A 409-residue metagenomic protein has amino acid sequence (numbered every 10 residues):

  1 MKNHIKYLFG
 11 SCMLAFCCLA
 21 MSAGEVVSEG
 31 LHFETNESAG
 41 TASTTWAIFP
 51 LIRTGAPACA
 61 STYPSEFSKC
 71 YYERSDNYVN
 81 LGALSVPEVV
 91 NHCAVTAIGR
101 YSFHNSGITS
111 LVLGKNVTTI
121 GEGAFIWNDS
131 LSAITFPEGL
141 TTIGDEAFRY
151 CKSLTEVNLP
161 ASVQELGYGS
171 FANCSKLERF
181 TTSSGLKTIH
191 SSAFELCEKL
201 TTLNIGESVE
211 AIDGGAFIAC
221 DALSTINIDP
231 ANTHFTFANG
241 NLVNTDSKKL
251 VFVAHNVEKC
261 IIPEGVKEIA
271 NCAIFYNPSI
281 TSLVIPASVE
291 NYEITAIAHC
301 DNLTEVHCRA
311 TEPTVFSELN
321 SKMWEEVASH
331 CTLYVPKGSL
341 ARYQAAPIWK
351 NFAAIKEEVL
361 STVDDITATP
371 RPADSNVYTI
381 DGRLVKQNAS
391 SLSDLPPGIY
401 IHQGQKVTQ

Functional and structural regions predicted by a protein language model:
M1-C12: Bacterial N-terminal signal peptides that target proteins for export
G10-A20: Bacterial N-terminal signal peptides
A20-S28: Boundary at the C-terminal end of the N-terminal hydrophobic targeting segment
A42-Y78, G82-L84: A short, structured beta-strand/loop element
F49, V79-T96, S106-T119, D129-T142 (+9 more regions): Structural signature of tandem-repeat unit edges
G99-S102, G121-A124, G144-A147, G167-S170 (+4 more regions): Consensus positions within tandem repeat domains that build extended binding/scaffold surfaces
A345-T362: A recurrent domain-boundary module in secreted/ectodomain proteins
L360-Q409: C-terminal outer-membrane/trafficking sorting elements
